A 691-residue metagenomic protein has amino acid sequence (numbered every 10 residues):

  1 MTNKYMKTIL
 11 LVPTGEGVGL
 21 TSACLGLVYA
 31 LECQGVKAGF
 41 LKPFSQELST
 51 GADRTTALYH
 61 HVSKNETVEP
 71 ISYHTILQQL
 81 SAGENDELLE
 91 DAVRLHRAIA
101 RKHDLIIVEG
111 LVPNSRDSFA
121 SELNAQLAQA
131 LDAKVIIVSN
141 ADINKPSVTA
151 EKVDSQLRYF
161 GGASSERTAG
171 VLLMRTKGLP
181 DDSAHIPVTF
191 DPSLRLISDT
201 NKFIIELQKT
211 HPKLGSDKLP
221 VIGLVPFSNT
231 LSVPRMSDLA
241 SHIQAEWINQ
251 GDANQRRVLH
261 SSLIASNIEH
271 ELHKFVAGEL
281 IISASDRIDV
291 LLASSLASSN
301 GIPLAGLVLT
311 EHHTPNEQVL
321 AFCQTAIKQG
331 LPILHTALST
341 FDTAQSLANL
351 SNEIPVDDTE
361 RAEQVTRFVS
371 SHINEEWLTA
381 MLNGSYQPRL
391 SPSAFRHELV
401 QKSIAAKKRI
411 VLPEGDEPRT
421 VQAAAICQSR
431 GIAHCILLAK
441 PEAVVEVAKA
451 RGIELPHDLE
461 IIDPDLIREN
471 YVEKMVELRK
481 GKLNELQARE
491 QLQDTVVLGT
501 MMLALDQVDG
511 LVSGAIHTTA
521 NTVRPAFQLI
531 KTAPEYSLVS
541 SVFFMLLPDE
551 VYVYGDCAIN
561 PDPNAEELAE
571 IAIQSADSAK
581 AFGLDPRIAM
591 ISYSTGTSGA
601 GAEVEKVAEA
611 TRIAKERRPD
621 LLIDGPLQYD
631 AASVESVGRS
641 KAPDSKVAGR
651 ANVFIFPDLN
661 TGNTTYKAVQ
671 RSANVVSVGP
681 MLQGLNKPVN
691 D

Functional and structural regions predicted by a protein language model:
M1-T2, V138, A293-Q329, E535-N564 (+2 more regions): C-terminal extensions
T2-R389: Flexible phosphate-sensing "switch/lid" loops adjacent to ATP/NTP-binding sites across phosphate-transfer
R389-A648, V653-D691: Anion-binding alpha/beta catalytic cores of soluble intermediary-metabolism enzymes, centered on
